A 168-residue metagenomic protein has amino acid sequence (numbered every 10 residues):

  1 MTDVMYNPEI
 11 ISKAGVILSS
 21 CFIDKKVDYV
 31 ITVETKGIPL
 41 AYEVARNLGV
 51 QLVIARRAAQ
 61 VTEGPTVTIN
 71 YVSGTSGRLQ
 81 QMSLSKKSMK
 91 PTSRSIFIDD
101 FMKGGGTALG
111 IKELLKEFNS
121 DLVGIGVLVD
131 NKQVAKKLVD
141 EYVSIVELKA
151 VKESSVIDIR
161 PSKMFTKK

Functional and structural regions predicted by a protein language model:
M1-I98, M102-K168: PRPP-associated nucleotide enzymes
